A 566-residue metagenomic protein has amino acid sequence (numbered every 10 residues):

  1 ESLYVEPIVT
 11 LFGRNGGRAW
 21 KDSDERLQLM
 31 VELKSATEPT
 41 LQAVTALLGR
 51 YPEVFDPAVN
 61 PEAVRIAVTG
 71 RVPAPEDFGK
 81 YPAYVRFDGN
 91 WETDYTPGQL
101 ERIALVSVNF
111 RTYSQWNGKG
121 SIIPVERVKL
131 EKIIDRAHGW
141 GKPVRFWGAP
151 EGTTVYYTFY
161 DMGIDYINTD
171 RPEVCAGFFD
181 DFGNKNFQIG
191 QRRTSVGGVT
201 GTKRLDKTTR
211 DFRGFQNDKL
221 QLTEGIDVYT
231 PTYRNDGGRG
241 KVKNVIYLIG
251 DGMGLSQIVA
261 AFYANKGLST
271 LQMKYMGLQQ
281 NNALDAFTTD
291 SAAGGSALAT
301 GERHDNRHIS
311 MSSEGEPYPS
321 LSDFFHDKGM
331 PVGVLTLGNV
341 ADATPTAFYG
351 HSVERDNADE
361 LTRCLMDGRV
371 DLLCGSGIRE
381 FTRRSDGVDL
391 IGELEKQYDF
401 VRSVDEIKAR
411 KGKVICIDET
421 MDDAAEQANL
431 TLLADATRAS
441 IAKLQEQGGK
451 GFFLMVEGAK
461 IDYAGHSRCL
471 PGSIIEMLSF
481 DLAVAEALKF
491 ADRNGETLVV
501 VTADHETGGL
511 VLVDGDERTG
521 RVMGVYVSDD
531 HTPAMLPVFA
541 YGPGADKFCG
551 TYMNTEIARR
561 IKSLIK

Functional and structural regions predicted by a protein language model:
S2-Q191: Catalytic cores of phosphodiester-bond hydrolases, prominently lipid phosphodiesterases
P7-N15, F87-W91, D399-V401, N429-E446: A Trp-anchored, charged/polar loop motif used as the substrate-binding/catalytic surface of acyl/ester-handling
E25-Q28, N60-R65, H138-R145, M162-I164 (+9 more regions): Loop/turn elements at helix/coil->beta-strand transitions in domains of secreted/extracellular proteins
Q28-A36, G118-I123, I133, F146 (+10 more regions): Second-shell loop/turn segments in exported
W147, D170, L248, L335 (+7 more regions): Generic beta-strand/beta-sheet core signal
R192-R383, D389-D405, E506-K566: N-terminal catalytic scaffold of extracellular/periplasmic and nuclease hydrolases that process anionic headgroups
L255, F480-E517: Metal-dependent active-site segment of extracytoplasmic phospho-/sulfohydrolases and closely related
A343-Y349, D422-D423, G448-G451, M455-A483: Active-site His/acidic residue clusters
